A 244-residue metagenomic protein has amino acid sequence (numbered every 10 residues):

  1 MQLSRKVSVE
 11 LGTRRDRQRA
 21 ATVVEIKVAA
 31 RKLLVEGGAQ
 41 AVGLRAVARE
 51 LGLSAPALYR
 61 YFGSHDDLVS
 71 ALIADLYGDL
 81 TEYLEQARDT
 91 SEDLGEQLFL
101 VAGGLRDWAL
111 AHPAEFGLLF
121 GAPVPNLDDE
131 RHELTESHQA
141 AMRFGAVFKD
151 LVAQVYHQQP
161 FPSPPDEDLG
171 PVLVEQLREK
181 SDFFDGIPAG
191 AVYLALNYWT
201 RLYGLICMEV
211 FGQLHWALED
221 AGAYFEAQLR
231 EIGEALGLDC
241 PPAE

Functional and structural regions predicted by a protein language model:
M1-G37, A41-A46, E50, G63-S70 (+1 more regions): Basic, helix-initiating cap at the start of DNA-binding domains
Q2-K6, M142, A146-E244: C-terminal peripheral helix-coil segments that are non-catalytic and often amphipathic
V35, T81, E85, R106-L110 (+3 more regions): Short amphipathic alpha-helical interface segments enriched in basic and hydrophobic/aromatic residues, used as
G52-F62: Short hydrophobic/aromatic patch on the recognition helix
A71, D75-L94: Short N-terminal edge-element motif at the start of the domain
Q86-E115, H138-G145: Hydrophobic alpha-helical connector segments
A122-S137: Solvent-exposed, charged amphipathic helical/linker segments at domain boundaries
